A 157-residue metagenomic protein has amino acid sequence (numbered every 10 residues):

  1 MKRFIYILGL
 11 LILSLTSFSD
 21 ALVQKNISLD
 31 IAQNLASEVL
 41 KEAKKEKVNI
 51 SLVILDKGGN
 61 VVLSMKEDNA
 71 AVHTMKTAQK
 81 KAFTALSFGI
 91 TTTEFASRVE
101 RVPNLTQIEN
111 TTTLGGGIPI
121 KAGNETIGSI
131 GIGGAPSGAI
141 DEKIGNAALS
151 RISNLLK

Functional and structural regions predicted by a protein language model:
I5-T16: Bacterial N-terminal signal peptides
S19-K157: Flexible, solvent-exposed loop/hinge segments and secondary-structure transition points
